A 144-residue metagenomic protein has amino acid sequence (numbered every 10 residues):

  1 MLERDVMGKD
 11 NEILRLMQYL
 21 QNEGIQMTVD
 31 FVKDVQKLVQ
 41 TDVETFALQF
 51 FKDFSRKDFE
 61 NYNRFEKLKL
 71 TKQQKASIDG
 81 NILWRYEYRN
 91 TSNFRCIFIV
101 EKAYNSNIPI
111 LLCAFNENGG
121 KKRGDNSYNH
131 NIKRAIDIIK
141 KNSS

Functional and structural regions predicted by a protein language model:
M1-F54, K141: Arg/Lys-rich, positively charged N-terminal/basic patches that mediate binding to nucleic acids
L2-L14, Y88-S144: Enriched for short, Lys/Arg-rich terminal
G24, Q73-D79, Y104-N105, K121-D125: Intrinsically disordered, low-complexity coil segments
F51, S55, K67, I132-A135: Solvent-exposed, non-transmembrane amphipathic alpha-helical segments
D53-K57, N107-I108: Short secondary-structure transition/capping segments
R56-Y88: A short, surface-exposed loop/turn module that caps and links secondary-structure elements
